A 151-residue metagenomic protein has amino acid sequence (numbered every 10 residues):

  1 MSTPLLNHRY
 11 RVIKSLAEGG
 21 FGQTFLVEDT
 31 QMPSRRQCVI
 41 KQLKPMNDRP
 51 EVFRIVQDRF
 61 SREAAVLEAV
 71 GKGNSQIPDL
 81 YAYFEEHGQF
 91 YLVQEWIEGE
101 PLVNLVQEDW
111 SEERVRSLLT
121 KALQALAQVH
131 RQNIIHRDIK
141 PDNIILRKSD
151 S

Functional and structural regions predicted by a protein language model:
I13-G20, T24: Protein kinase glycine-rich loop
Q31-Q57: ATP-binding glycine-rich loop module of kinase domains
R49-G71: AlphaC helix of the eukaryotic protein kinase fold
Y83: Activation-segment/catalytic-loop signature of the eukaryotic protein kinase fold
H87-P101, L105: Conserved short submotifs of the Hanks-type protein kinase catalytic core that shape the nucleotide-binding pocket
L118-L119: Activation segment signature within eukaryotic-like protein kinase domains
Q124-I134: Protein kinase catalytic-loop region centered on the HRD/HxD motif
L146-D150: Activation-loop N-terminal segment of eukaryotic-like protein kinases
